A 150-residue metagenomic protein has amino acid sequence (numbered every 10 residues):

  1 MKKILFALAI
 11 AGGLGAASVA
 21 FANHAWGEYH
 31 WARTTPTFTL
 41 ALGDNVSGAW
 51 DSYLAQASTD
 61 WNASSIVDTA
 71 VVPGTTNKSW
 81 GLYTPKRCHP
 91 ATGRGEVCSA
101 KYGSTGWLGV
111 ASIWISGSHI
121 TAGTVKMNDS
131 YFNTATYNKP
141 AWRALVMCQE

Functional and structural regions predicted by a protein language model:
M1-A22: Sec-dependent, cleavable N-terminal signal peptides
A16-E150: Zinc-dependent metalloendopeptidases
